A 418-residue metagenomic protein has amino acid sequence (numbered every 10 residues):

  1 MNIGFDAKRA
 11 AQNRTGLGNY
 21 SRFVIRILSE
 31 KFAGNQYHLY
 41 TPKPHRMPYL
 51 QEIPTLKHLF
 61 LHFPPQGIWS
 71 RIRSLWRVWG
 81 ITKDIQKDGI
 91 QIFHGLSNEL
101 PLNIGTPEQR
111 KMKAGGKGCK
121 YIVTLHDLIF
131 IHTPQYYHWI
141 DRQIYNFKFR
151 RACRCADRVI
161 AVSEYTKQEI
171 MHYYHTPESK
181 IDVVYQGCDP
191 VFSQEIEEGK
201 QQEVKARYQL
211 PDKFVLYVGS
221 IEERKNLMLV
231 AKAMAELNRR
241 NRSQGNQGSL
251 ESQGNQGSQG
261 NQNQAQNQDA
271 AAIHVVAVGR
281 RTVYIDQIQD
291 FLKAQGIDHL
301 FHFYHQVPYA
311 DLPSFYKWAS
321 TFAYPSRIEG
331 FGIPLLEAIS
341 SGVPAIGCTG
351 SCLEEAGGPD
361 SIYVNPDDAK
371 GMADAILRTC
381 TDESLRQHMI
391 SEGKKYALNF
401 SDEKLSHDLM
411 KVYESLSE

Functional and structural regions predicted by a protein language model:
M1-E251, N263-E418: Carbohydrate transferase catalytic cores enriched for Leloir-type hexosyltransferases
